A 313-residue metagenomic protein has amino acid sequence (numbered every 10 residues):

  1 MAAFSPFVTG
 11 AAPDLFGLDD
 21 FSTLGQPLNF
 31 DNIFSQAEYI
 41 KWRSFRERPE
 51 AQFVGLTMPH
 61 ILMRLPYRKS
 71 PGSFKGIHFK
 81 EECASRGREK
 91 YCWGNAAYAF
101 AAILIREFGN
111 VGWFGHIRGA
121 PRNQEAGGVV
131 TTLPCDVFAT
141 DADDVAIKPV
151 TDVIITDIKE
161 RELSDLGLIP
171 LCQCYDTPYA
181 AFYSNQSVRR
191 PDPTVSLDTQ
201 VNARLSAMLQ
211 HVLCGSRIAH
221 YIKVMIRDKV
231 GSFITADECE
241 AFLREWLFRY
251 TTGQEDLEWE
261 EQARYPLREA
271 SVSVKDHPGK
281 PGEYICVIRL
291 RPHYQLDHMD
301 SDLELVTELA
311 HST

Functional and structural regions predicted by a protein language model:
M1-A146: A glycine-rich, acidic short-motif signal
P6-T9, P13, G231-E238, F248-D256 (+2 more regions): Intrinsically disordered or highly flexible coil/loop and linker segments, enriched in small and charged/polar residues
V8-G10, Y183-N185, K275, R289-R291: Generic beta-strand/beta-sheet core signal
D14-L18, R189-P191, G279-P281, Q295-D297: Flexible loop/turn segments at secondary-structure boundaries
H78-F242, S301: Long, contiguous, structured domain-core segments that constitute the functional module of a protein
Q254-H277: Long, charged, glycine-rich C-terminal linkers/tails
S271-T313: C-terminal edge-of-domain segments
